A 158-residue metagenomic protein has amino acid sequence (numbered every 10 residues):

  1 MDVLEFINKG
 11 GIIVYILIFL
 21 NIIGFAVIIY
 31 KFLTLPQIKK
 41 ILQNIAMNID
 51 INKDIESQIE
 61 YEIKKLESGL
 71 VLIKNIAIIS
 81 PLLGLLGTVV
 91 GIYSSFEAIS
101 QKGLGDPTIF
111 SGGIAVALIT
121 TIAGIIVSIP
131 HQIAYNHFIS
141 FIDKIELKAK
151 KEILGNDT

Functional and structural regions predicted by a protein language model:
M1-I49, K64-I145: Hydrophobic alpha-helical transmembrane segments of small proteolipidic membrane proteins, enriched in energy-coupled
L42-E60, I145-T158: Membrane-cytosol interface motif
